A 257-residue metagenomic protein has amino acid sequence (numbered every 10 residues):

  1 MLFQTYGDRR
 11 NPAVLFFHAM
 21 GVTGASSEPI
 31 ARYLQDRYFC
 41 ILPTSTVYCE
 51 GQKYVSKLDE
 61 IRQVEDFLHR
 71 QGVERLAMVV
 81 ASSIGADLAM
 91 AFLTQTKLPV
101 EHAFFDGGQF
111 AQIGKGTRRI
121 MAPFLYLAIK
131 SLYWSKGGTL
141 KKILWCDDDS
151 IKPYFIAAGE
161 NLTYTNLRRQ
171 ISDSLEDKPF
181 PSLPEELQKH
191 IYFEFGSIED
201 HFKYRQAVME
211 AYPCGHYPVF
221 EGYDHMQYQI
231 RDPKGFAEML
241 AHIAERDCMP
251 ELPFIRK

Functional and structural regions predicted by a protein language model:
L2-E50: Conserved HGGG/HGGXW glycine-rich cap/lid loop of the alpha/beta-hydrolase fold
I41-M78: Active-site loop/oxyanion-hole signature of alpha/beta-hydrolase fold enzymes
V80-A89: Gly/Ala-rich beta-loop-alpha elbow adjacent to hydrolase catalytic centers
T94-Q95, V100-S131: Flexible "cap/lid" loop of the alpha/beta hydrolase fold
K115-G116, L132-E185: Conserved alpha/beta-hydrolase catalytic His-Asp/Glu region
S172-E210: Conserved serine/cysteine hydrolase catalytic core
Y212-M226: Catalytic histidine neighborhood in serine/cysteine hydrolases with alpha/beta-hydrolase-type architecture
Y223-F236: Catalytic histidine-centered segment of alpha/beta-hydrolase-like enzymes
